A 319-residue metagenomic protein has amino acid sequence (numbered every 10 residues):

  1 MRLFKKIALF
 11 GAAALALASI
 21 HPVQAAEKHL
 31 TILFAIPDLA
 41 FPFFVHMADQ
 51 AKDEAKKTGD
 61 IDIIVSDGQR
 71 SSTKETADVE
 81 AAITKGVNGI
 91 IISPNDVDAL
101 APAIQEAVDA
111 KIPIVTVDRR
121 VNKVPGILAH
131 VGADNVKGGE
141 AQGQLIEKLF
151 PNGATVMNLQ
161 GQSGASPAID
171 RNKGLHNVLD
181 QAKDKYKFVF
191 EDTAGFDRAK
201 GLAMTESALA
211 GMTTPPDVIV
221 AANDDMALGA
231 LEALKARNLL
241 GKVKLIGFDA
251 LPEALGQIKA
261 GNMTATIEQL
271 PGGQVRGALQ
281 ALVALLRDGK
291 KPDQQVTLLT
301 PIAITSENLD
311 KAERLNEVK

Functional and structural regions predicted by a protein language model:
R2-K6, Q24-K319: A residue-level marker of the well-folded mature domains of exported/periplasmic proteins
K6-A13: Sec-dependent N-terminal signal peptides
A14-L15, A35: Residue-level detector of alpha-helical transmembrane segments in integral membrane proteins
L15-Q24: C-terminal segment of classical bacterial N-terminal signal peptides
